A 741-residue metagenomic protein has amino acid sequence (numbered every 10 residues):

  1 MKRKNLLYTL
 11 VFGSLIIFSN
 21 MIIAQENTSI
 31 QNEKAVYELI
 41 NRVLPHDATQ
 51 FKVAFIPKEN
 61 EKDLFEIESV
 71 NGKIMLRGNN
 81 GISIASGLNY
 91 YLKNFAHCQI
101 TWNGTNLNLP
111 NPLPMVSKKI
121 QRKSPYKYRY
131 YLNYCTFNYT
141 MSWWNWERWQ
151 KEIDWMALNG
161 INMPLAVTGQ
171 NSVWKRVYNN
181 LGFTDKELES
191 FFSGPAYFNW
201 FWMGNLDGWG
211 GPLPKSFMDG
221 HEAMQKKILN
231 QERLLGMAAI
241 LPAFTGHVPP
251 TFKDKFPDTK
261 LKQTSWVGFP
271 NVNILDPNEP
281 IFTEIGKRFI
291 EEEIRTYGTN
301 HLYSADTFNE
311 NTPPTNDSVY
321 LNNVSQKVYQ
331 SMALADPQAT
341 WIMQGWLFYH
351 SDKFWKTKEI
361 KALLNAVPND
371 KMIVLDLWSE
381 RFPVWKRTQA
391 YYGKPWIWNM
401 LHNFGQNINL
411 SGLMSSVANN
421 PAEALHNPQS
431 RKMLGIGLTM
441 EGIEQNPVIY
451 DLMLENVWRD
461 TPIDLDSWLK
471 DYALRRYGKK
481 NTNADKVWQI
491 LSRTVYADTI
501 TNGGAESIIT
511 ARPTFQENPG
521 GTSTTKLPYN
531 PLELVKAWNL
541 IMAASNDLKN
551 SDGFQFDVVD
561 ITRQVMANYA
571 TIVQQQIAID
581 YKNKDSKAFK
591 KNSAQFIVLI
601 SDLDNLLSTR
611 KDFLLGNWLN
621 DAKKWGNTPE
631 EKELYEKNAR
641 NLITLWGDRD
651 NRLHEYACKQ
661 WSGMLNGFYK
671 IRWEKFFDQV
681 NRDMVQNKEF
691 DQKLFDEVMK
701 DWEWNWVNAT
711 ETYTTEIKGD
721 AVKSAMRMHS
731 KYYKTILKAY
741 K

Functional and structural regions predicted by a protein language model:
M1-S29: Bacterial Sec-dependent N-terminal signal peptides
Q25-Y126: Contiguous, structured surface segment used for ligand recognition
E26, G72-G78, F137-W143, K215 (+1 more regions): Second-shell loop/turn segments in exported
E68-K73, N133-F137, G208-W209, G553-D557 (+1 more regions): Acidic/histidine-rich, surface-exposed loop or edge segments in extracytoplasmic proteins
Q99, T105-L113, L132-T136, A157 (+12 more regions): Catalytic-core regions of glycoside hydrolase
I120-Q121, W144-E147: Catalytic and substrate-binding clefts that recognize carbohydrates or anionic sugar/phosphate headgroups
Y126-N145, M156: Active-site-adjacent substrate/metal-binding segments within catalytic domains of carbohydrate-active enzymes
G520-K741: Histidine-centered catalytic/metal-binding microenvironments
